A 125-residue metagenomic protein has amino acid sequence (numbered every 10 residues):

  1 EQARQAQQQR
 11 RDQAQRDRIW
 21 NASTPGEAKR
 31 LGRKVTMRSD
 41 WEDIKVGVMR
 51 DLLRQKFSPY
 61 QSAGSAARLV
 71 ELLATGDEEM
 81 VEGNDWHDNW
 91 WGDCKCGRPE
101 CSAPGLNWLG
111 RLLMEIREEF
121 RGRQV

Functional and structural regions predicted by a protein language model:
E1-V125: Charged, low-complexity intrinsically disordered segments
